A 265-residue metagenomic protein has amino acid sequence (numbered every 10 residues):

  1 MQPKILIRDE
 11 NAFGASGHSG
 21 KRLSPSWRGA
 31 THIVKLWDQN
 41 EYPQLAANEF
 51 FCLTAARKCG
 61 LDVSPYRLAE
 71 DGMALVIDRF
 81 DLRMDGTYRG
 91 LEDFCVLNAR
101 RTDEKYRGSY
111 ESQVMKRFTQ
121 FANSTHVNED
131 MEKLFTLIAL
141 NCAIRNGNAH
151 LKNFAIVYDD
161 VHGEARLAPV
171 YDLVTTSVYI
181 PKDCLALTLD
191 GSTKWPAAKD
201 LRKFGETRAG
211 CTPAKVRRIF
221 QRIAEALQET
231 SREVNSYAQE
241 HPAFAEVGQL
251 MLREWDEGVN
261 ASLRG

Functional and structural regions predicted by a protein language model:
M1-L151, A155-G265: Anionic ligand-binding catalytic core segments
